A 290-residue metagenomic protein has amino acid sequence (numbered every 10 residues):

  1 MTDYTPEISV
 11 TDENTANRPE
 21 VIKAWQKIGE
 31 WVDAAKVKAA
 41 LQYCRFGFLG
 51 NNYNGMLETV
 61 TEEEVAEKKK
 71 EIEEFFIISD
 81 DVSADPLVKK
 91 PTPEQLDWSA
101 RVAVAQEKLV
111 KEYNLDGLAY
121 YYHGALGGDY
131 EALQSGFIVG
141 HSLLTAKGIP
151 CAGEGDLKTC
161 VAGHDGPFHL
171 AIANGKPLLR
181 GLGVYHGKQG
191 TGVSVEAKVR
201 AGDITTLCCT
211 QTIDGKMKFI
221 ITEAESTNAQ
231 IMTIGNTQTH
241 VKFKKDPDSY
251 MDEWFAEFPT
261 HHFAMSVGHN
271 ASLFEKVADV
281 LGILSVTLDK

Functional and structural regions predicted by a protein language model:
M1-S79, S83-P86: Cap/lid and interdomain-hinge subdomains that line or gate substrate/regulatory clefts in soluble alpha/beta enzymes
Q42, V60, I77-V88, Q95-L96 (+5 more regions): C-terminal and late-domain segments of enzyme folds
G47-I77, T92-Q134: Domain-scale recognition of functional cores that engage charged ligands
A84-D85, G136-K147, D252-F258: Short acidic (Asp/Glu) and glycine-rich catalytic loops that position anionic groups and cofactors
S99-E107, T159-A162, A271-F274, A278: Short, hydrophobic/amphipathic alpha-helical packing segments that form internal helix faces or helix-helix interfaces
V102, L126, H164-L207, Q211-T212: Small-residue-enriched flexible segments
K111, L115-N174: Glycine-rich anion/phosphate-binding loop at the beta-strand->alpha-helix junction
H186-K290: Extended hydrophobic packing segments that form well-structured cores
